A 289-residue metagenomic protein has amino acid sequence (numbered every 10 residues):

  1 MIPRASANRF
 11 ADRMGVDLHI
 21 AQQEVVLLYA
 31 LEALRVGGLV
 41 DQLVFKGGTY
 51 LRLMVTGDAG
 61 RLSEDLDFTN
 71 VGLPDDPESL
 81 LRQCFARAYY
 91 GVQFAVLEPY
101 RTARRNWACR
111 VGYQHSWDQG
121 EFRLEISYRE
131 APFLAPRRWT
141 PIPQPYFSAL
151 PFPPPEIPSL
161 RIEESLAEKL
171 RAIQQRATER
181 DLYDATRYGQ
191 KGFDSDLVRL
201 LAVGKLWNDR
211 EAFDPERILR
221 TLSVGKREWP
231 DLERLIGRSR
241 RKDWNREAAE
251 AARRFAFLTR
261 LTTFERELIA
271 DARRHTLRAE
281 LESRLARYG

Functional and structural regions predicted by a protein language model:
M1-L43, L53-L66, N70-G289: Structured mid-to-C-terminal alpha-helical surface segments
G48: Active-site glycine-centered loops adjacent to acidic/histidine catalytic or metal-binding residues that shape
